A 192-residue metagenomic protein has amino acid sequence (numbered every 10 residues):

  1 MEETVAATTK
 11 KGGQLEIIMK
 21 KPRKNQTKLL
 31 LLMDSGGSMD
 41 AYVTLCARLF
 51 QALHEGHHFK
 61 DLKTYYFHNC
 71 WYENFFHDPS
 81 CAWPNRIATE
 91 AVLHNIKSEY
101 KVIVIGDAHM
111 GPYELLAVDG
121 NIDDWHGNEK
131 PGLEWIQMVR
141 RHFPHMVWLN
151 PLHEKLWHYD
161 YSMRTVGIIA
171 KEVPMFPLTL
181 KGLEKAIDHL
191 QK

Functional and structural regions predicted by a protein language model:
M1-K28, A47, E55, K60-K63 (+1 more regions): Negatively charged sequence features
K28-D34: Short hydrophobic beta-strand that contains or immediately precedes a catalytic carboxylate
S35-T44, H109: Short acidic, Gly/Ser-rich segments with clustered Asp/Glu that frequently serve as metal-coordination loops in enzyme
A41-Y42, L49-T64, N69-P79, H153: Redox- and metal-dependent alpha/beta enzyme cores, enriched for Fe-S-associated oxidoreductases and cofactor-handling
L45-L49, C81-E90, D119-I136: Well-ordered, non-membrane alpha-helical segments in soluble/globular domains
L62-I103, H109-L115, L133: Von Willebrand factor
S98, A108, P112-K192: Von Willebrand factor type A / integrin I
